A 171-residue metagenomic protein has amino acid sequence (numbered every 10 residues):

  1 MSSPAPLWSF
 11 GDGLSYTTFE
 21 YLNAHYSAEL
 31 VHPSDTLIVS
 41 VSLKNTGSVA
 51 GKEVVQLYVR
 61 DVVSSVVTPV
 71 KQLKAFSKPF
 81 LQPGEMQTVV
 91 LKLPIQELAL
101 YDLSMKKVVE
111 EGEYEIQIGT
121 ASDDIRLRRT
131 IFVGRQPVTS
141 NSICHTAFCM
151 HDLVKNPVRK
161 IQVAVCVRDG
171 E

Functional and structural regions predicted by a protein language model:
M1-K52, Y58-R60, P83, E111 (+4 more regions): Secreted, periplasmic, or luminal enzymes acting at the cell surface/secretory milieu
T36-I38, M86-V90, R126-R128: Intrinsic-disorder/low-complexity, polar/charged segments enriched in Ser/Thr/Lys/Arg/Asp/Glu/Gln
A50-L57, T68-P69, D102-L103: Short, hydrophobic/aromatic beta-strand segments
S65-Y101: Intrinsically disordered, low-complexity Pro/Gly/Ser/Thr-rich segments with frequent PxxP/GP/PP motifs and embedded
P94-S140, C149: Terminal connector regions
I143-C166, G170-E171: Compositionally biased low-complexity segments at domain edges in trafficked proteins and select soluble regulators
